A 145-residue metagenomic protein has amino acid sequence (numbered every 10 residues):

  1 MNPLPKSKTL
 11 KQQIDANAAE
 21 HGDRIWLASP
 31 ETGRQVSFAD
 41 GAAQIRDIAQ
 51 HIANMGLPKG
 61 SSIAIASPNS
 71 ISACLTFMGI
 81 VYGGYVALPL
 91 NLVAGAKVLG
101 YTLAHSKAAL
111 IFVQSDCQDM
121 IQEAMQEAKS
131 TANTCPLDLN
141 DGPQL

Functional and structural regions predicted by a protein language model:
M1-K8: Flexible, non-catalytic linker and terminal segments flanking ANL/adenylate-forming cores
N2, D23-S70, C74-M78, G95-G100: Conserved AMP-binding/adenylate-forming core of the ANL superfamily
I14, T76, I121: Aromatic/hydrophobic pocket-lining residues that form π-stacking "cages" and hydrophobic walls in ligand
N54-M55, Y82-L145: Structural core segment of the AMP-binding/adenylate-forming
